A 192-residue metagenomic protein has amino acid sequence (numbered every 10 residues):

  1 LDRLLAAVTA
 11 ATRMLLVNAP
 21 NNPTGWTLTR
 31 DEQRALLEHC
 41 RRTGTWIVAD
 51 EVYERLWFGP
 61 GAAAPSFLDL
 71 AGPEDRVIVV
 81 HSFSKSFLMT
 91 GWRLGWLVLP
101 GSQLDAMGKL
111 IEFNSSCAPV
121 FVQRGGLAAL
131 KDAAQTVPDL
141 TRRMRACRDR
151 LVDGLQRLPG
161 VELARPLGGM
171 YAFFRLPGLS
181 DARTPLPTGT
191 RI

Functional and structural regions predicted by a protein language model:
L1-I192: PLP-dependent class I/II
